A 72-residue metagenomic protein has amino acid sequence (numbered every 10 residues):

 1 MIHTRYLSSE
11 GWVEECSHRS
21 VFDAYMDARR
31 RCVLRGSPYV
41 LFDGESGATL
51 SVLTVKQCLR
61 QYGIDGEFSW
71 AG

Functional and structural regions predicted by a protein language model:
M1-V13, D43: Short aromatic-glycine-(Arg/Gly/Cys) micro-motifs in beta-strand/loop hairpins
S9, H18-V40: A short, charged, amphipathic alpha-helix used as a generic interaction element across diverse proteins
G11-S17, G47-V52: Surface-exposed loop/edge segments in extracytoplasmic proteins
V13-E14, F22, M26, F42-G44 (+1 more regions): Intrinsic disorder/low-complexity signal
C32-G72: Short, mixed-charge low-complexity intrinsically disordered segments
